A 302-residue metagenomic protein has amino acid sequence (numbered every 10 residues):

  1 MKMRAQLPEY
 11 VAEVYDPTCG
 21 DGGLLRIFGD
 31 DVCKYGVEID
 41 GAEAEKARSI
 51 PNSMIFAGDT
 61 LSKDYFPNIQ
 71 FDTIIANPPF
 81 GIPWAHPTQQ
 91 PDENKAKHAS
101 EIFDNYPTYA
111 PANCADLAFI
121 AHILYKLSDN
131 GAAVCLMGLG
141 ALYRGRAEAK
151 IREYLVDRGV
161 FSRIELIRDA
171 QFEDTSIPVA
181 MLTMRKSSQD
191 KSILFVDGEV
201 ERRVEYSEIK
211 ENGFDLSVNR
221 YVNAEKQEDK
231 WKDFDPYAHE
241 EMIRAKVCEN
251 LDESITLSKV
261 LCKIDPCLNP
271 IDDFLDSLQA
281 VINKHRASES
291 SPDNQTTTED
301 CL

Functional and structural regions predicted by a protein language model:
M1-A76, G81-P83, N130, G138-G140 (+2 more regions): Conserved S-adenosyl-L-methionine
N68, D72-L302: A conserved structural/catalytic subdomain of Rossmann-like adenosyl-cofactor enzymes
